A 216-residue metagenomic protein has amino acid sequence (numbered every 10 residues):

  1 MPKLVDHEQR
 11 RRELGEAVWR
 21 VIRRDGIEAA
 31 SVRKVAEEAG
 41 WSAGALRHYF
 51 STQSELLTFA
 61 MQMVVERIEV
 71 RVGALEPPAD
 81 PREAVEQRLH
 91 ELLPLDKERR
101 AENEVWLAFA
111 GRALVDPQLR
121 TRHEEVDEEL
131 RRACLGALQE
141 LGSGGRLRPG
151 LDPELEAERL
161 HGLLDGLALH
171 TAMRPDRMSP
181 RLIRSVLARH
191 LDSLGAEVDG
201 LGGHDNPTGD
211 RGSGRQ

Functional and structural regions predicted by a protein language model:
K3-L4: Short Lys/Arg-rich basic patches
H7-V18, V35, A60-V64, I68 (+1 more regions): Generic hydrophobic, amphipathic alpha-helix propensity
E13, A17-F59: Helix-turn-helix
F59-Q62, R71-N103, P153-L160, D205: Hydrophobic alpha-helical connector segments
E83, Q118-E124, E128, G142-D210 (+1 more regions): Hydrophobic/aromatic-rich alpha-helical bundle segments in the mid-to-C-terminal region
A84-V85, K97-T121: Amphipathic alpha-helical segments used for helix-helix packing
K97-A101, A137-R148: A surface-exposed regulatory interaction patch that couples sensing to output across bacterial transport/metabolic
